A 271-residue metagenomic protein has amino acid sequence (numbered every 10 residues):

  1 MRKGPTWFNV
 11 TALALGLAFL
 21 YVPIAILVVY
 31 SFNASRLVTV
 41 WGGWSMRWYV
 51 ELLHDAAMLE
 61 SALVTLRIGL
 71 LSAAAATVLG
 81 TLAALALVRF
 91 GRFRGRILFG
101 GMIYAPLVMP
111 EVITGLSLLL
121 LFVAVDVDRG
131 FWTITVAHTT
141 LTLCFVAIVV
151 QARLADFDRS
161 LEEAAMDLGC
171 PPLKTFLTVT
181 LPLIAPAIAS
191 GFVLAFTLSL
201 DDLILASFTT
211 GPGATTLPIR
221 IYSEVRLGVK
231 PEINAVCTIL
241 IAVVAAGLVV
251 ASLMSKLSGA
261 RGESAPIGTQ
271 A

Functional and structural regions predicted by a protein language model:
R2-A12, L85-L87, G91-G95, Q151-E162 (+3 more regions): C-terminal transmembrane helix and the adjacent membrane-cytosol boundary/short C-terminal tail of inner/organellar
R2-P5, Y49-M58, L200-V250, M254-L257 (+1 more regions): Interhelical loop and adjacent transmembrane-helix boundary motif in polytopic membrane transport permeases
T11-A12, L17-I24, T139, A147-Q151 (+2 more regions): Transmembrane alpha-helices
L17, E60-R67, S117-F145, A185-A187 (+2 more regions): Loop-to-helix entry region at the N-terminal start of transmembrane alpha-helices in multi-pass membrane transporters
V22-A56, S207-P212: Short membrane-interfacial helix/loop motifs at transmembrane-helix boundaries
V22-R36, V64, G115-D126, V193-L198 (+1 more regions): A structural signal for multi-pass alpha-helical bundles of membrane permease subunits that mediate small-molecule
F32, A56-L87: Transmembrane alpha-helix signature in integral membrane proteins
L37-G42, M46, V112-T142, L173 (+1 more regions): Membrane-interfacial helix termini and adjacent extracytoplasmic/periplasmic loops of multi-pass transporters
